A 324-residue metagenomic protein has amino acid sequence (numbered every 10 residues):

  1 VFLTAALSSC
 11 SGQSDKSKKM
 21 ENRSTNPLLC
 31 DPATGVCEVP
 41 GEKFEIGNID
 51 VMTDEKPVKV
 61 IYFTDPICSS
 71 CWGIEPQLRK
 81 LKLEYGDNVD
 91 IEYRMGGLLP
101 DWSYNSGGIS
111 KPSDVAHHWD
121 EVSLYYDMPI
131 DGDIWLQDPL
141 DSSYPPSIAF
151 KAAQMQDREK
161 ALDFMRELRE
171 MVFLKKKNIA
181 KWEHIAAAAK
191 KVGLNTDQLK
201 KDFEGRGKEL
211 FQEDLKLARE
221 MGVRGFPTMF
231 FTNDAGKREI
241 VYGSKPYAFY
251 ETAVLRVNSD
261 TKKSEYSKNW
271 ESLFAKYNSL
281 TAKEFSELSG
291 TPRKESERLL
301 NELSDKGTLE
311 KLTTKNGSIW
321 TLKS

Functional and structural regions predicted by a protein language model:
V1-A5: Sec-dependent N-terminal signal peptides
S8-S9: C-terminal motif of bacterial Sec signal peptides marking the signal peptidase cleavage site
G12-M20: Bacterial Sec signal peptide processing site at the extreme N-terminus
K16, K43, I74-Q77: Secreted/processed peptides and extracellular or luminal domains of membrane proteins
E21-D50: N-terminal leader/targeting and pre-domain segments
P27-P32, V36-C37, E75, L81 (+1 more regions): C-terminal cap of thioredoxin/glutaredoxin-like
E55-S69, E75-L78, I91-R94: Short active-site neighborhood of thiol/selenol oxidoreductases, capturing the structured segment around
E75-K176, K181-W182, A282: Structural alpha/beta surface segment adjacent to cysteine/selenocysteine redox centers across thiol/disulfide enzymes
